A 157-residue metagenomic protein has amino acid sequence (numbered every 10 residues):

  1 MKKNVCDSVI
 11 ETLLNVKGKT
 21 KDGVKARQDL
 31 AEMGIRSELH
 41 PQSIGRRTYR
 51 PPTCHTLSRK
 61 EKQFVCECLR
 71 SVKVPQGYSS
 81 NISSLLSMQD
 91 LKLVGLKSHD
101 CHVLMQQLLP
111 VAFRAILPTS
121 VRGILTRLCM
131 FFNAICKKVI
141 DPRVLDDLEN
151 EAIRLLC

Functional and structural regions predicted by a protein language model:
M1-C157: A structural signal for the principal folded core domain
